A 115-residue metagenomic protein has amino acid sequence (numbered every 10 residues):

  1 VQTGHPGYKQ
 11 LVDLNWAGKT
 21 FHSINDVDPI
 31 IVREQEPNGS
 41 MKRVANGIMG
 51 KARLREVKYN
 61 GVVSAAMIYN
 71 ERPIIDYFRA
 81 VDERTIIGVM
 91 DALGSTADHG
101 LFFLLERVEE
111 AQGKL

Functional and structural regions predicted by a protein language model:
V1-L115: Soluble ligand-binding/transfer domains with enclosed cavities or grooves
